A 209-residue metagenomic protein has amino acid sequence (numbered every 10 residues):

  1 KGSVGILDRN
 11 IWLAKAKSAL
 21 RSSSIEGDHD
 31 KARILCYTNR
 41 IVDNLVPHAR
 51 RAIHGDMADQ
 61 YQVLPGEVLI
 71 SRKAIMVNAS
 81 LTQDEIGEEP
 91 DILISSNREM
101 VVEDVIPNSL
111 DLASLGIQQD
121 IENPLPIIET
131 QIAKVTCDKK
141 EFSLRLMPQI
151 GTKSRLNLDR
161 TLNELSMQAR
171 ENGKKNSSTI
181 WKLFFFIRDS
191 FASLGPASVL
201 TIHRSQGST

Functional and structural regions predicted by a protein language model:
K1-S96, V101-N157: Conserved helicase motor core of P-loop NTPases
D111-T209: C-terminal accessory regions
